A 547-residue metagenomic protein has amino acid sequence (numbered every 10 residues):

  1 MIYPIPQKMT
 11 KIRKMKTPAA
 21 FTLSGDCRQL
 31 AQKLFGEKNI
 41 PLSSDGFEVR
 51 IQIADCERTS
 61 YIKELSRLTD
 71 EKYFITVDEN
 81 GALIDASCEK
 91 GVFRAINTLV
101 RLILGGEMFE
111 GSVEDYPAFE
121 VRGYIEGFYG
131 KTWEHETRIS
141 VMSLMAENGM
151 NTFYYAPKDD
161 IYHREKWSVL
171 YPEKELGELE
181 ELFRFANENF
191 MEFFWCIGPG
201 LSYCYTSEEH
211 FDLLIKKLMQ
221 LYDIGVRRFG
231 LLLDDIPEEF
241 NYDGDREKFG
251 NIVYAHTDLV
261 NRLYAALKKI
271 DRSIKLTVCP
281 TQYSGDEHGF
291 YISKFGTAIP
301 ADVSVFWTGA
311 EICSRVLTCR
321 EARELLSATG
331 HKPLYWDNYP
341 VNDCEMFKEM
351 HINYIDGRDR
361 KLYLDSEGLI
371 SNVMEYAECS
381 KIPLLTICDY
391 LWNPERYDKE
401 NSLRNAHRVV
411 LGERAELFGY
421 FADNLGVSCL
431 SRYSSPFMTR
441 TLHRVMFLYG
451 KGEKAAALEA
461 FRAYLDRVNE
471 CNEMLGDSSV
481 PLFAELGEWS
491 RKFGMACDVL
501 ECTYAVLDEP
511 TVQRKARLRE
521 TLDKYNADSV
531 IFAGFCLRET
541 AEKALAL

Functional and structural regions predicted by a protein language model:
M1-E79, S87, M108-V113: Acidic, contiguous N-terminal accessory segments
I2-Q7, E71, R396-L547: C-terminal functional modules
T17-L23, E48, R122-Y124, N151-F153 (+4 more regions): Hydrophobic beta-strand segments of well-ordered beta-sheets in folded domains
L68, A95-V121, K131: N-terminal carbohydrate-binding accessory modules
D78-E79, G149-M150, E188, T329-G330 (+1 more regions): Short, well-ordered loop/turn elements at secondary-structure boundaries
G81-T98: Helix-enriched interaction subdomains in cytosolic or periplasmic regions, typified by TIR/SEFIR signaling/NADase cores
C88, L104, G127, E165 (+2 more regions): Catalytic-core regions of glycoside hydrolase
I125-F306: Aromatic-lined carbohydrate-binding surfaces of glycoside hydrolases
